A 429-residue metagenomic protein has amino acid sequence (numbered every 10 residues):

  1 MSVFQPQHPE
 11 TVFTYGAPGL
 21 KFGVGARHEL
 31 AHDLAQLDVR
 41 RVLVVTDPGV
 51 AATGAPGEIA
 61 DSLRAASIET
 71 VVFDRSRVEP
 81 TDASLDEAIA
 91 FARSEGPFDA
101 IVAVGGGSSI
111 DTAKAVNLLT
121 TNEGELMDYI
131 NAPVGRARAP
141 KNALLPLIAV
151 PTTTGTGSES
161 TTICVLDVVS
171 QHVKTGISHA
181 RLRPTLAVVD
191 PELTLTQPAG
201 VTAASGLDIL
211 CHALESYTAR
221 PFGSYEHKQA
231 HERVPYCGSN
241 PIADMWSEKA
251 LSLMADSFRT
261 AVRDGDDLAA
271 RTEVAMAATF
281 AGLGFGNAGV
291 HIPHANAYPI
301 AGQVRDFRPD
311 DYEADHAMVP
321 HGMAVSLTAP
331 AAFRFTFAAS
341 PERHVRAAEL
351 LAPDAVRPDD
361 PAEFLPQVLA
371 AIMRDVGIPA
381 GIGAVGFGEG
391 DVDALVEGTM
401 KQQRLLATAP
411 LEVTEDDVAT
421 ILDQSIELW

Functional and structural regions predicted by a protein language model:
M1-F73: An N-terminal, well-structured beta->alpha segment
A35, R64-I68, A90-S94, L118-T121 (+12 more regions): Generic secondary-structure signature for well-ordered alpha-helical cores
L43-V44, A100-V102, I148: Conserved beta-strand elements of the Class I
A51-M127, R259-R271: N-terminal small/polar loop signature for handling phosphorylated ligands or for N-terminal nucleophile
T121-P235, A339, R343-R346: A glycine/threonine-rich phosphate-anchoring loop and its flanking beta-alpha core in nucleotide/phosphate-binding
G223-E363, Q367: Active-site segments that bind and position negatively charged phosphate/pyrophosphate groups
H344-W429: C-terminal charged capping/lid subdomain of soluble metabolic enzymes
